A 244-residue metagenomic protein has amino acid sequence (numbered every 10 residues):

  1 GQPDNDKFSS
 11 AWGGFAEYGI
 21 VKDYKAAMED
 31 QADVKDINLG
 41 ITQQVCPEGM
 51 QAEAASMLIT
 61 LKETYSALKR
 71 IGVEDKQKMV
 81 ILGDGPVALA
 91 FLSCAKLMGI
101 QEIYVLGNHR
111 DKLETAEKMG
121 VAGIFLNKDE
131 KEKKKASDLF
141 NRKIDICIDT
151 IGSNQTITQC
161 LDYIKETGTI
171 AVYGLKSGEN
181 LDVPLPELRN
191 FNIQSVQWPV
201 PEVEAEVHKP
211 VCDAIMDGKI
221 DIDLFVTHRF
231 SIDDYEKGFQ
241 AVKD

Functional and structural regions predicted by a protein language model:
G1-L82: NAD(P)H dinucleotide-binding glycine-rich loop of Rossmann-like/cofactor-binding domains, especially the beta1-alpha1
P47-E130: Mid-domain Rossmann-like dinucleotide-binding core that forms the NAD(H)/NADP(H) cofactor-binding site
I71-V73, F140, I164-K165, E187: A generic alpha-to-beta junction signature in SAM-dependent methyltransferases
N108, K118, N141, D145 (+4 more regions): C-terminal capping/lid region of NAD(P)-dependent oxidoreductase domains
K133-S137, N141, E179-H228, E236-K237: C-terminal substrate-binding/catalytic core of Rossmann-like NAD(P)-dependent dehydrogenases/reductases
I148: N-terminal Rossmann-like NAD(P) cofactor-binding module of classical short-chain dehydrogenase/reductase
I151-G152, T156, G174-L175: Short glycine-/small-residue-rich Rossmann-like dinucleotide-binding loops
N154-E166: Rossmann-fold NAD(P) dinucleotide-binding segment
